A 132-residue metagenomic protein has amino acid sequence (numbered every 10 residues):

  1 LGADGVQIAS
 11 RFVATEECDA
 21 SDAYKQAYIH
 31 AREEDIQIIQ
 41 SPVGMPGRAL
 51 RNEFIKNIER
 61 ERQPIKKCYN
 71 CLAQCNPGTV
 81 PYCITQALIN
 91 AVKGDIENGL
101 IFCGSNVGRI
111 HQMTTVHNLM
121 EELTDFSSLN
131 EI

Functional and structural regions predicted by a protein language model:
L1-I132: Conserved active-site-proximal phosphate/metal-binding subdomains
